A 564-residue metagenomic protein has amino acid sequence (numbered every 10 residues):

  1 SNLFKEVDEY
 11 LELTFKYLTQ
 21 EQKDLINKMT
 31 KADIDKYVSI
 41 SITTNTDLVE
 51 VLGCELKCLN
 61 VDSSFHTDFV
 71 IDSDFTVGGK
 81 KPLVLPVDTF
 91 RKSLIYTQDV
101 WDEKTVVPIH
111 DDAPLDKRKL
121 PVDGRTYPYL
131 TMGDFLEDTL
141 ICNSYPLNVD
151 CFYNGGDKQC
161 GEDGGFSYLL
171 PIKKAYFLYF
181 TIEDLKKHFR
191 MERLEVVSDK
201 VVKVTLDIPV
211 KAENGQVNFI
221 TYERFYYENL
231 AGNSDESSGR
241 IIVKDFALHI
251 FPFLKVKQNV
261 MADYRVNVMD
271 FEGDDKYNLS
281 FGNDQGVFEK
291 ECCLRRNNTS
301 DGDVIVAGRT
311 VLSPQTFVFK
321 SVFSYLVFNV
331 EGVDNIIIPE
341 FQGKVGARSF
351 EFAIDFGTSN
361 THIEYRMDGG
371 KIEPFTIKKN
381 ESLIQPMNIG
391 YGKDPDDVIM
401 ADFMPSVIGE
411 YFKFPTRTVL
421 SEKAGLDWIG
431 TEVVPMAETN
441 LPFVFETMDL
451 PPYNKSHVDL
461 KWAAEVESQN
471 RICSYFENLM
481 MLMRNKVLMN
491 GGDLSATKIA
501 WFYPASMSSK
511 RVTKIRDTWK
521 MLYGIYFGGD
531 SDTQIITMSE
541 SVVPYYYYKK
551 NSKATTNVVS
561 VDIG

Functional and structural regions predicted by a protein language model:
S1-V287, G392-Y503: Conserved phosphate-binding loops in N-terminal lobes of ATP-dependent enzymes of the actin/Hsp70/sugar-kinase
V202-L206, Q342-I372, Y548-G564: Gly/Thr-rich phosphate-binding beta-strand-loop-beta motif of the actin/hexokinase/Hsp70
N278-S321, T497, A505, K510-G529: Charged, amphipathic alpha-helical linker segments immediately N-terminal to NTP-binding catalytic cores
V318-V330, W462-M483, M507-I515, T537-S541: Phosphate/oxyanion-binding active-site loops and adjacent basic polyanion-contact surfaces
S324-S349, D532-V559: Conserved phosphate-binding catalytic cores of ATP/NTP-utilizing and phosphoryl-transfer enzymes
E351-I354, T497-A505, Q534-M538, V559-V561: Extended hydrophobic secondary-structure segments that form protein cores and membrane-embedded regions
T361, F502-M507, V512, G528-Y546: Active-site neighborhood for divalent-cation/phosphate handling
G370-M400, M404: Flexible phosphate/Mg2+-sensing switch loops adjacent to catalytic phosphate-binding sites
